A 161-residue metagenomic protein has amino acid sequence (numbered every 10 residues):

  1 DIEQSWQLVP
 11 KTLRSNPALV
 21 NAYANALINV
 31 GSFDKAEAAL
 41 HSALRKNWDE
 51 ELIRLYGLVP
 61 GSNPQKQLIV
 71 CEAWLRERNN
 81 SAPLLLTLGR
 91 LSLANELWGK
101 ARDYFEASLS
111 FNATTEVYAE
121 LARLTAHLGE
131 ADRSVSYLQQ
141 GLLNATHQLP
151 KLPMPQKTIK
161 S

Functional and structural regions predicted by a protein language model:
D1, V59-W74, L128-Q140, H147 (+1 more regions): Alpha-helical linker/edge segments of TPR/alpha-solenoid repeat scaffolds and analogous pre-/post-domain helices
D1-R45, E51-G57: Extended amphipathic alpha-helical coiled-coil/heptad-repeat regions
I2-E3, K35-A36, Q67, L84 (+3 more regions): Solenoid-repeat scaffolds in large eukaryotic assemblies
L19, L52-I53, L84, V117-Y118 (+1 more regions): TPR alpha-solenoid repeat register
E37-E50, L109-T115, R123-P150: TPR/TPR-like (Sel1-like) alpha-helical repeat modules
A38-S110: Alpha-helical adaptor scaffolds
